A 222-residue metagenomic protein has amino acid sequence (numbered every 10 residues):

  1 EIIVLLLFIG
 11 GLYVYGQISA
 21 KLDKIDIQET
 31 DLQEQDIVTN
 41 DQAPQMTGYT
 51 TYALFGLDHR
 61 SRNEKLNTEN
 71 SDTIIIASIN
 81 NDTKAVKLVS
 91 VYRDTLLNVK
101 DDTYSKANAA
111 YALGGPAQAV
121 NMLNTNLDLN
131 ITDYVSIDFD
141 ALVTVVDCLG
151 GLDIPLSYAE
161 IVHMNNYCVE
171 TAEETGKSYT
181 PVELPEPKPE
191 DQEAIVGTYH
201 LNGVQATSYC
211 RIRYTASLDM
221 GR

Functional and structural regions predicted by a protein language model:
E1-T83, R211: Entry/capping segment at the start of metal-dependent catalytic domains with acidic active-site entry clusters
Y15, G114-G115: Short secondary-structure boundary/capping elements
P44, G48, D147-R222: Flexible, polar/acidic helix-loop-strand segments at domain edges
T47-T50, E69-I74, T83-V91, D102-Y104 (+5 more regions): Extracytoplasmic
F55, S61, D94, M122-T132 (+3 more regions): Structured segments of extracytoplasmic/periplasmic soluble domains in secreted or envelope-associated proteins
S61, A85, L97, H163: Flexible, glycine-rich phosphate/dinucleotide-binding loops and adjacent beta-alpha linkers at cofactor/substrate
S61-L66, S105-L113, L127-D133, I195-G197 (+1 more regions): Second-shell loop/turn segments in exported
L96, D101-N108: Charged, often glycine-rich, active-site loop that binds/positions anionic groups
